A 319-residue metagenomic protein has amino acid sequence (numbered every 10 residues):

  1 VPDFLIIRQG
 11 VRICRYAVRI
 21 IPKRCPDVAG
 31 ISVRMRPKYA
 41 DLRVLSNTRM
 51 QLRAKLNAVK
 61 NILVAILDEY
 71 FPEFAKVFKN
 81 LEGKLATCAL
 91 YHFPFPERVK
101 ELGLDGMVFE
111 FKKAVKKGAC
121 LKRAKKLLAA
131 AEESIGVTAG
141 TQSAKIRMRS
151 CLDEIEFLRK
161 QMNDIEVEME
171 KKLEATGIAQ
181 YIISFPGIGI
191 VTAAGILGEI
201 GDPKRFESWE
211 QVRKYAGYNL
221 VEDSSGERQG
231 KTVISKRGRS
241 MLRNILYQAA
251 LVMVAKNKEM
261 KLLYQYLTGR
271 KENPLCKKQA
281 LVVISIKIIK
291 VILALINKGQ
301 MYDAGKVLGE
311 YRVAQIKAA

Functional and structural regions predicted by a protein language model:
V1, R24-A319: A detector of single, family-specific signature residues that are central to catalytic or substrate-handling motifs
F4-L5: Short hydrophobic targeting helices and cationic amphipathic motifs that mediate membrane/organellar targeting
